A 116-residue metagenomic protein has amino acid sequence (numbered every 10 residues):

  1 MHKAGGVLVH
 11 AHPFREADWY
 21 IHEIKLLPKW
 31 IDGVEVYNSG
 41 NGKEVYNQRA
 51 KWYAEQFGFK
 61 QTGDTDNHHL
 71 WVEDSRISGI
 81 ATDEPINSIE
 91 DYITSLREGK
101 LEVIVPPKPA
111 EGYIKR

Functional and structural regions predicted by a protein language model:
M1-H10: Short beta-strand/loop segments at the ligand-binding rim of alpha/beta enzyme cores
V7, E16-R116: Charged catalytic cores and adjacent phosphate/nucleic-acid-binding surfaces used for phosphate/nucleic-acid chemistry
